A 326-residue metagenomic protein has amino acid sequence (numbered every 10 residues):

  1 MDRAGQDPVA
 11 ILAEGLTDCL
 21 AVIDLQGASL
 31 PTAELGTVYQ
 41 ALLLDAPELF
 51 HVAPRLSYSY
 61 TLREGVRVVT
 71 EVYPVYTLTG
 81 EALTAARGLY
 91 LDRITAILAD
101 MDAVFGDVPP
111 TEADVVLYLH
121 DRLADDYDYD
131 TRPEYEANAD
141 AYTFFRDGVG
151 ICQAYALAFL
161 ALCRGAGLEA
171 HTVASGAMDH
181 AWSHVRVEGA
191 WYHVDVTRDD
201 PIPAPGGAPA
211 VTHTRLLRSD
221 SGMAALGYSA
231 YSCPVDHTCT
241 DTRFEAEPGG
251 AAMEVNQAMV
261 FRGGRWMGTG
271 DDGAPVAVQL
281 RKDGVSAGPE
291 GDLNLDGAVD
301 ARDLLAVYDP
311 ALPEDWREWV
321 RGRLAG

Functional and structural regions predicted by a protein language model:
M1-P110, A224-G270, P275-L280, V285-A287: N-terminal accessory/pre-domain segments preceding catalytic cores
V38, Y90, I97, E112-L119 (+8 more regions): Stable alpha-helical elements in mature extracytoplasmic
P47, A99-G106, D121-Y129, L160 (+5 more regions): Sec-exported extracytoplasmic/periplasmic mature domains
A85-F144: Secondary-structure boundary elements
D107-V115, D147-Y155, V299: Extracytoplasmic/periplasmic, Sec-exported soluble proteins
D130-Y142, V149, A170-M178: Catalytic cysteine-centered active-site loop
A154-M223: Hydrophobic/aromatic-rich core segments of domains that either
T269-S286, D296-G326: Alpha-helical segments with a strong preference for the paired helices of cellulosomal dockerin domains
